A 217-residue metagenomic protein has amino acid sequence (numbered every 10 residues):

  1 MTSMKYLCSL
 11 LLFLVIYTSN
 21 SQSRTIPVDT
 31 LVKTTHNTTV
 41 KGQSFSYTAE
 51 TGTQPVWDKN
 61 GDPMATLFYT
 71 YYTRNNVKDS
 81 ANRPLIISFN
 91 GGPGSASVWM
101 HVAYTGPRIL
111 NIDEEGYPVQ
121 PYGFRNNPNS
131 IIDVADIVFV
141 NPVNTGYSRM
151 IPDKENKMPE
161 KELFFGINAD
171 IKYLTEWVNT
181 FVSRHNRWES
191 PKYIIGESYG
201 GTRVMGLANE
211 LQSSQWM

Functional and structural regions predicted by a protein language model:
M1-S23: Bacterial Sec-dependent N-terminal signal peptides
S21-L85, A103: Catalytic-loop region of hydrolases
N60-T66, E162-T175, Y199-M205: Phosphate/oxyanion-binding active-site loops and adjacent basic polyanion-contact surfaces
G61-L163: N-terminal cap/lid subdomain of alpha/beta-hydrolase-fold enzymes
N75, T180, E210-S214: Active-site catalytic microenvironments for nucleophilic, acid-base chemistry
G106-I112, T202, A208-M217: A catalytic-pocket lid/entrance helix-loop region that shapes and gates access to the active site across common
Y147, G196-N209: Glycine-rich nucleophile elbow surrounding the catalytic serine of serine-hydrolase chemistry
N186-Y199: Alpha/beta-hydrolase fold nucleophile elbow
